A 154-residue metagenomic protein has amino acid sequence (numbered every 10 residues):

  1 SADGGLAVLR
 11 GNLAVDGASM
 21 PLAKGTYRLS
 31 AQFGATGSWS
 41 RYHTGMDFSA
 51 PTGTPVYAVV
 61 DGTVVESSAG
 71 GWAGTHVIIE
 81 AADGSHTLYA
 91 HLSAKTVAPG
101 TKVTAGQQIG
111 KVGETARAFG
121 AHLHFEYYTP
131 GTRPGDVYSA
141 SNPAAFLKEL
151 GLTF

Functional and structural regions predicted by a protein language model:
D3-T75: Surface-exposed, glycine-biased beta-strand/turn segments
S30, S49, E80, A90-S93 (+2 more regions): Residue-level detector of conserved, well-ordered beta-strand and adjacent loop positions that form binding/recognition
Q32, S67-S68, K95, V112-T115: Residue-level recognition of beta-strand microenvironments
G34, G53, A82-G84, P130 (+1 more regions): Solvent-exposed coil/turn segments that connect beta secondary-structure elements in extracytoplasmic/periplasmic
H43, V59-T96, A121-H122: Zn2+-dependent peptidoglycan hydrolase active-site motif and core
D47, I78, L88, K111 (+1 more regions): Conserved beta-strand positions that form and line the central face of beta-propeller blades
P55-V65, V97-V112: Short, well-structured beta-strand-loop connectors
T101-F154: Conserved, short, structured surface segments that act as functional micro-motifs
